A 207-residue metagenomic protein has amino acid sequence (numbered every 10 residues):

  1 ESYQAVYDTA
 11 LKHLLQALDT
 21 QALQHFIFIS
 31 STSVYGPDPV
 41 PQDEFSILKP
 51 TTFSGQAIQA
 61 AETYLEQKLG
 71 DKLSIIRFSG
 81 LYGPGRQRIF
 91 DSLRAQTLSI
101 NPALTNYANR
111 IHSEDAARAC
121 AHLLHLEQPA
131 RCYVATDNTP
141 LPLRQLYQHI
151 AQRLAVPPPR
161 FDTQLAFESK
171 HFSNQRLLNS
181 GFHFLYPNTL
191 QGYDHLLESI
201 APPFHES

Functional and structural regions predicted by a protein language model:
E1-I27: NAD(P)-cofactor binding segment of oxidoreductase domains
I29-P41, I47-P50, L81-G85: Conserved catalytic-site region of short-chain dehydrogenase/reductase
P39-I75: Catalytic helix-loop patch of NAD(P)-dependent Rossmann-fold dehydrogenases
T63-A108: NAD(P)-dependent short-chain dehydrogenase/reductase
I76, A116, C120, A135 (+3 more regions): Non-catalytic, hydrophobic alpha-helical segments
F90-S99, T105-Y133: Alpha-helical substrate-binding/gating segment
A117-C120, L126-F167: Mid/C-terminal beta-alpha module of Rossmann-like enzyme folds, strongest in SDR-family dehydrogenases/epimerases
P158, L165-S207: C-terminal amphipathic/interface module of NAD(P)-dependent oxidoreductases and related NAD-binding regulators
